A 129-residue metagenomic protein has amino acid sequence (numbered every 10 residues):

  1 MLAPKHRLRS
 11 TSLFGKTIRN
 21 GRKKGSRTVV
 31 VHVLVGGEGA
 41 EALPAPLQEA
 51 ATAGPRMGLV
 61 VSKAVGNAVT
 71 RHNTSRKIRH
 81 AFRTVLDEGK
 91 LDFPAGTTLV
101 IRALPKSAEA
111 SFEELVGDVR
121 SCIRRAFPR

Functional and structural regions predicted by a protein language model:
M1-R129: Positively charged, solvent-exposed patches that mediate nucleic-acid binding
